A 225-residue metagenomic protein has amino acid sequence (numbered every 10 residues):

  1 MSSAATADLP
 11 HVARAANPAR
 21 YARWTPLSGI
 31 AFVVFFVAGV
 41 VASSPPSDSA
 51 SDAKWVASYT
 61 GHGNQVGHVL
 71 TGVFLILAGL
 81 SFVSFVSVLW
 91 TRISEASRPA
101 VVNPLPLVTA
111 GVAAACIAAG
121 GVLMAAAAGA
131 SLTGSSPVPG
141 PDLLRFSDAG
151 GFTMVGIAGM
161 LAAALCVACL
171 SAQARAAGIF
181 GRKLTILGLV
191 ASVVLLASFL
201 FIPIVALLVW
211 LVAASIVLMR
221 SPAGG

Functional and structural regions predicted by a protein language model:
S2-G225: Hydrophobic, aromatic-enriched alpha-helical segments typical of multi-pass transmembrane helices
